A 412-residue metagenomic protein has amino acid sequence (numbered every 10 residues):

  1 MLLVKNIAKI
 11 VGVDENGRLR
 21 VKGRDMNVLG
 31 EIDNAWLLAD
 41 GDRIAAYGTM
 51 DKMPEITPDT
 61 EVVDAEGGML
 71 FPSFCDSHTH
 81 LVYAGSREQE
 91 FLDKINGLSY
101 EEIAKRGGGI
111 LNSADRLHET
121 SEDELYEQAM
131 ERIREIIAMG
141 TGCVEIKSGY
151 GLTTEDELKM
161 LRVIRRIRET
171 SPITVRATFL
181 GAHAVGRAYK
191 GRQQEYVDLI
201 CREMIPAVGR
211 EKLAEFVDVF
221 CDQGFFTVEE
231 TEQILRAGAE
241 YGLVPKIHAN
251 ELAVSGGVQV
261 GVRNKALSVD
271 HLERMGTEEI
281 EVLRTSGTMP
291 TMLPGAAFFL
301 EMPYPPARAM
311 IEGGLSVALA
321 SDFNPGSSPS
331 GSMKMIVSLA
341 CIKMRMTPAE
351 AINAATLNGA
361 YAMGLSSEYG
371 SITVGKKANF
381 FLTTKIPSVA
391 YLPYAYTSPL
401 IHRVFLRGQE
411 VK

Functional and structural regions predicted by a protein language model:
M1-K5: Extreme N-terminal starter segment of soluble prokaryotic enzymes
I7, L37, D42, G67 (+14 more regions): Divalent metal-coordination and catalytic microenvironments
G12-L70: Histidine-rich, glycine-flanked metal-binding segment
V21-M26, L357, K377-K412: C-terminal cap of metal-dependent C-N hydrolases
T60-Q128: Metal-associated gating/positioning segment near the N- to mid-region
P72, R134, E232, R236 (+4 more regions): Alpha-helical segments flanking ligand/cofactor-binding loops in enzyme cores
L111-Q128, R134-E135, G142-S255: Metal-coordinating catalytic core of metallo-dependent amide/deamination hydrolases
V244, V254-Y369, T383-V389, Y396 (+1 more regions): Active-site-adjacent C-terminal substructures of enzyme catalytic domains
